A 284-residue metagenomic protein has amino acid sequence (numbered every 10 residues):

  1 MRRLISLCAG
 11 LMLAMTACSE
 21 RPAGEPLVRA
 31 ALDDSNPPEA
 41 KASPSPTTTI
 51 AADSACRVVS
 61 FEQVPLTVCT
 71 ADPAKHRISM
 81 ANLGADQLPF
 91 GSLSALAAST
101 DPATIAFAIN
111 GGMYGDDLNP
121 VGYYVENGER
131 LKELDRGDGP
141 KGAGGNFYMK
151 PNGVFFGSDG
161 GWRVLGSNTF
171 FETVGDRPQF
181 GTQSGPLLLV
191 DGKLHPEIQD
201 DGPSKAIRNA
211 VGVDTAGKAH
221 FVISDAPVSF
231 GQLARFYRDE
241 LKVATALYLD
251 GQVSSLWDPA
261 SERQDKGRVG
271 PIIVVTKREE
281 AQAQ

Functional and structural regions predicted by a protein language model:
M1-C8: Bacterial N-terminal signal peptides that target proteins for export
C18-N146: Zymogen propeptides
S19-E20, N119-K193: Active-site-adjacent helix-turn-beta-strand microarchitecture at beta-sheet edges that either contains or buttresses
V64, M149-P151, S204-R208: Short, surface-exposed coil-to-beta transition loops
D72-A74, F156-G161, V190-D191, V213-G217 (+1 more regions): Short acidic-glycine loop/turn motifs at beta-strand connectors
V121-G137, E197-T245, S254-Q284: Conserved, well-ordered active-site substructure
